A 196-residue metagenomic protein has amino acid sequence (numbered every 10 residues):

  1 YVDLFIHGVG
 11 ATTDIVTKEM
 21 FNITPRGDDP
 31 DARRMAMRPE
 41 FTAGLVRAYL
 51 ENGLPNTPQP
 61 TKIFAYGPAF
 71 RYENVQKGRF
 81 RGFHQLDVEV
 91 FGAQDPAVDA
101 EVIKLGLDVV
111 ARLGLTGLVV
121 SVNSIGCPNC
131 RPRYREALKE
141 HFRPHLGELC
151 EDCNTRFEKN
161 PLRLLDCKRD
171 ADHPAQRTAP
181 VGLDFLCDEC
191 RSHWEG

Functional and structural regions predicted by a protein language model:
Y1-G196: TRNA-recognition modules of translation machinery and tRNA-sensing kinases, especially anticodon-binding
